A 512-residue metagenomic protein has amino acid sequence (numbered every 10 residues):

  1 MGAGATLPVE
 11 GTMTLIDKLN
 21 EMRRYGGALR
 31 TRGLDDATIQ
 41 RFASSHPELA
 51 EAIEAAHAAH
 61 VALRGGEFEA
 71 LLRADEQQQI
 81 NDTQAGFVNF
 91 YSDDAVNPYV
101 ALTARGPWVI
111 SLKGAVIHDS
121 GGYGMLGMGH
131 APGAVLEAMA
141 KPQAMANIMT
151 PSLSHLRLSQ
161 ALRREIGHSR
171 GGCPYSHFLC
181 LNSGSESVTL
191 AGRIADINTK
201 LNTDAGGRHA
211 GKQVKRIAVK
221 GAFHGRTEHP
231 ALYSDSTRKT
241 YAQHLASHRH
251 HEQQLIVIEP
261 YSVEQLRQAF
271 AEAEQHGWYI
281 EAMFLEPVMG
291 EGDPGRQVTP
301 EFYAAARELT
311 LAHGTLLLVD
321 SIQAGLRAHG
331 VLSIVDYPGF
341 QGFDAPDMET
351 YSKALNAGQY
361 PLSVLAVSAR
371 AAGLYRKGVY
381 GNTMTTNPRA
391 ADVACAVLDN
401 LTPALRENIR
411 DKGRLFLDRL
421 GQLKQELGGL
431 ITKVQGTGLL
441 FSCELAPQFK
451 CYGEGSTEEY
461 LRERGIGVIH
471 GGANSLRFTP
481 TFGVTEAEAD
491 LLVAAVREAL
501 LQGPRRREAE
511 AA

Functional and structural regions predicted by a protein language model:
G4-T31, G129, R163-L285, E301: PLP-dependent aspartate aminotransferase-fold enzymes
P8-R32, D36, A50-R105, P142 (+2 more regions): Active-site-adjacent loop/helix segments that line or gate small-molecule/cofactor pockets in enzymes
E21-H46, V88-F90, W108, V116-N202: Glycine-rich loop-to-alpha-helix module at the N-terminal edge of alpha/beta enzyme cores
A138, T386-N408, K412: Structural motif of enzymes handling amino- and sulfur-group chemistry
R226-P230, G339-L374, T386-A391: Active-site PLP attachment segment
E286-T299, G314-F340: Conserved PLP phosphate-binding loop immediately N-terminal to the Schiff-base lysine helix in PLP-dependent enzymes
P403, P480-A512: PLP-dependent enzyme catalytic core of the Aspartate aminotransferase-like
G413-D418, L427-Y460, F482-T485: Conserved PLP-binding catalytic core of the aspartate aminotransferase-like
